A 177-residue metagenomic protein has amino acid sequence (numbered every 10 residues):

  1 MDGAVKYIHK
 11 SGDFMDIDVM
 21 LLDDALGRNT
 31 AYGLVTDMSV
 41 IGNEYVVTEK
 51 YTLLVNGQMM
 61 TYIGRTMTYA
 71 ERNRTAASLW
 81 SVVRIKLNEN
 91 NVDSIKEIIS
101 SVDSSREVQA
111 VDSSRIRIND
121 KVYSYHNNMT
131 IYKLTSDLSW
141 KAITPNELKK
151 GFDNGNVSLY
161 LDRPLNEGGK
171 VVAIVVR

Functional and structural regions predicted by a protein language model:
M1-R177: ...the same signal can extend to comparable exposed beta-sheet modules with similar sequence chemistry even outside
